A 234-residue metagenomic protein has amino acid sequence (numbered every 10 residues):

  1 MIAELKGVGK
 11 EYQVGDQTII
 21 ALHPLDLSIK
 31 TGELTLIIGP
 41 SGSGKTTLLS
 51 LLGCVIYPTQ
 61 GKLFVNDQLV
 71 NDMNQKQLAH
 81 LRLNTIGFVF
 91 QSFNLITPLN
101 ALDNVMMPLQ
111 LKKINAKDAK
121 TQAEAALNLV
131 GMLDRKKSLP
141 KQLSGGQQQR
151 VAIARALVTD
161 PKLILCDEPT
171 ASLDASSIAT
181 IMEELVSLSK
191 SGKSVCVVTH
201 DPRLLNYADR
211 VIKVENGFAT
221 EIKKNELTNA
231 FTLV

Functional and structural regions predicted by a protein language model:
M1-E11, E221-V234: ABC-family P-loop ATPase nucleotide-binding domain
I2-A3, V8-L25, I29-Y207, V211-V214: ABC family nucleotide-binding domain
V211-K224: H-loop (His-switch) and adjacent beta-strand-loop-beta switch element of ABC-type ATPase nucleotide-binding domains
